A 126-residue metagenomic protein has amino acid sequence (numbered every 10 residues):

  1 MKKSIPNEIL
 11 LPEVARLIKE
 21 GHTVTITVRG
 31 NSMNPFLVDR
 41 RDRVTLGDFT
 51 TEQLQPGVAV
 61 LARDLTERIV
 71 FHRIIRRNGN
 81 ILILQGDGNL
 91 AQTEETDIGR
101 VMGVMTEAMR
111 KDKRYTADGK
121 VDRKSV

Functional and structural regions predicted by a protein language model:
K2-L90: Feature for secretory/organellar precursors and membrane-associated catalytic proteins
L82, G86-G119: Extended, hydrophilic extramembrane loops/domains of integral membrane proteins
S125-V126: Conserved small/polar residues in nucleotide/adenosyl-binding loops
